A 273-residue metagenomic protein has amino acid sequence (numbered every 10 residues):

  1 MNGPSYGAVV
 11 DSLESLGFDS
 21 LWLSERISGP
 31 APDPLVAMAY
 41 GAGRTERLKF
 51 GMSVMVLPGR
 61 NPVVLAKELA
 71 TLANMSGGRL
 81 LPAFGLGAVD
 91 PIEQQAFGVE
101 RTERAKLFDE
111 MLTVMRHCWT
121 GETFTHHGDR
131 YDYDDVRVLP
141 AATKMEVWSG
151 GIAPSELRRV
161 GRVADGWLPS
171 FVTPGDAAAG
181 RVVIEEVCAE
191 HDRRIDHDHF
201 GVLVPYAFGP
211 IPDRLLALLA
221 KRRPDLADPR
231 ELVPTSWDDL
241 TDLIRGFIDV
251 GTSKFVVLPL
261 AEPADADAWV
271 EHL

Functional and structural regions predicted by a protein language model:
M1-F18, L81, I92, V99-T102 (+5 more regions): C-terminal amphipathic alpha-helical "assembly" element that mediates oligomerization/partner interfaces or acts as
M1-P4, M55-V63, A142-I152, D225-D238: Active-site mouth loops of central-metabolism enzymes
M1-T45, F50, M145, L260-A268: N-terminal beta1-alpha1-beta2 module of alpha/beta enzyme domains
G7, N61-V163, V182-E186, H191 (+1 more regions): Internal, glycine-rich beta/alpha segment that forms the wall or movable "lid" of small-molecule/cofactor binding
I27-G29, M55-N61, E100-R101: Glycine-rich "substrate-gating" loop/helix at the edge of Rossmann-like oxidoreductase active sites
P32-M55, L107-V114, C118, A189-E190 (+2 more regions): Alpha-helix-loop-beta-strand connector modules within alpha/beta enzyme cores
